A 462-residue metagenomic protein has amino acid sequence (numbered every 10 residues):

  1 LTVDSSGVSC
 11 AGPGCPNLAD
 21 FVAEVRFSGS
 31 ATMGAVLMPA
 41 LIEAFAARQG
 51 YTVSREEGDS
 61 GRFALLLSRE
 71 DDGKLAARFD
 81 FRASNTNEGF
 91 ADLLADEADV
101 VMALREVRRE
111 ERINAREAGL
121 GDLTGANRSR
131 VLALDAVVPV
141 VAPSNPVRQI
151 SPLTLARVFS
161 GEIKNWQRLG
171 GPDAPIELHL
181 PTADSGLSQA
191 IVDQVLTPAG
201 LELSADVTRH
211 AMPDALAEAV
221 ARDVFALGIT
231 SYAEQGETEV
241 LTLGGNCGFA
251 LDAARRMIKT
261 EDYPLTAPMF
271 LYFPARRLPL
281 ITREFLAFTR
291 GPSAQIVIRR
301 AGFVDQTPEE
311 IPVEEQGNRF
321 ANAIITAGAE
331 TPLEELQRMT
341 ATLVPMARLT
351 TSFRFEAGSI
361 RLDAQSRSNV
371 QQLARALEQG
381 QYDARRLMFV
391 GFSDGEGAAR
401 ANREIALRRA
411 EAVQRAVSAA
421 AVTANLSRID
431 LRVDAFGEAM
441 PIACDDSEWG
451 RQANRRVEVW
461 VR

Functional and structural regions predicted by a protein language model:
L1-A384, E411, R415, L426-S427: Exported/periplasmic ABC-transporter solute-binding proteins
A83, E88, F392-R462: Periplasmic OmpA-like peptidoglycan-binding domain that tethers envelope proteins to the cell wall
M102, M388, R432-D434: Residues embedded in well-ordered beta-strands within globular domains across many folds
F355-E356, F389-D394: Short loop/turn segments at strand-loop or loop-helix junctions that form parts of catalytic or ligand-binding pockets
